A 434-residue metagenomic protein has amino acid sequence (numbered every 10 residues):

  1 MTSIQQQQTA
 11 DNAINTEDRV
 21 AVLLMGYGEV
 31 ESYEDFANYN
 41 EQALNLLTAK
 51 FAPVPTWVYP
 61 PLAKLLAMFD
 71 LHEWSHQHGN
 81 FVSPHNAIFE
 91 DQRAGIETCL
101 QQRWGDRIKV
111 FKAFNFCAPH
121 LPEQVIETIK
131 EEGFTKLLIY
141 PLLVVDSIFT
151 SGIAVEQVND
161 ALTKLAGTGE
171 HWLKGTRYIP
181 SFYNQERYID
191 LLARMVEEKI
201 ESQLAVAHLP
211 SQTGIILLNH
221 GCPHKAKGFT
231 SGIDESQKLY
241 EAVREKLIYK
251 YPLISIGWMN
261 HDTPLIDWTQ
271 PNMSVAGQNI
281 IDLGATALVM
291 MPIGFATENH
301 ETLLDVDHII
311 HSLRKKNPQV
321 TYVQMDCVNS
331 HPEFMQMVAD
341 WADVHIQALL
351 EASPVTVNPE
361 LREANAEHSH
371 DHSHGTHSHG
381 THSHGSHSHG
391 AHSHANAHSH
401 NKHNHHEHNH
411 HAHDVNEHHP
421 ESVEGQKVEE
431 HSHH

Functional and structural regions predicted by a protein language model:
T2-H394, H398-H400, H405-H434: Extended amphipathic ligand-handling, pore-lining, and cofactor/metal-binding catalytic surfaces
